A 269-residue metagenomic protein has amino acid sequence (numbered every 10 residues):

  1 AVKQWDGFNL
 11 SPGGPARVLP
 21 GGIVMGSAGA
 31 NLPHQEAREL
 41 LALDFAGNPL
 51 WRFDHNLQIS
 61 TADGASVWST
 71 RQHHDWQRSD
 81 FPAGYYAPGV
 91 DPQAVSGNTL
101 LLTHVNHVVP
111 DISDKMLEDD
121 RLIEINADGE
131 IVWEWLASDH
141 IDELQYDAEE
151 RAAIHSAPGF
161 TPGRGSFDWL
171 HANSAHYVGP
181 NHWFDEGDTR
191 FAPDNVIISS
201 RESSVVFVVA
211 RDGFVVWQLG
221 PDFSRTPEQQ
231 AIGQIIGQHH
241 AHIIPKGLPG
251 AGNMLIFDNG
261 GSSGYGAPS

Functional and structural regions predicted by a protein language model:
A1-S269: Histidine-/acidic-rich catalytic cores in large beta-rich domains
